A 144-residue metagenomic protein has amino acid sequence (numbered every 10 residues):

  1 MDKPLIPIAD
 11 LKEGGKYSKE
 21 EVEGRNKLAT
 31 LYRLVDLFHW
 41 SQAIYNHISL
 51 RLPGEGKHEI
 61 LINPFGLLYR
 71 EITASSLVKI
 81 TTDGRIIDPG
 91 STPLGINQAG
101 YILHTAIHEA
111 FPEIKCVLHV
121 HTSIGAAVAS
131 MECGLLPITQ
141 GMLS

Functional and structural regions predicted by a protein language model:
M1-S144: Glycine-rich flexible loops
